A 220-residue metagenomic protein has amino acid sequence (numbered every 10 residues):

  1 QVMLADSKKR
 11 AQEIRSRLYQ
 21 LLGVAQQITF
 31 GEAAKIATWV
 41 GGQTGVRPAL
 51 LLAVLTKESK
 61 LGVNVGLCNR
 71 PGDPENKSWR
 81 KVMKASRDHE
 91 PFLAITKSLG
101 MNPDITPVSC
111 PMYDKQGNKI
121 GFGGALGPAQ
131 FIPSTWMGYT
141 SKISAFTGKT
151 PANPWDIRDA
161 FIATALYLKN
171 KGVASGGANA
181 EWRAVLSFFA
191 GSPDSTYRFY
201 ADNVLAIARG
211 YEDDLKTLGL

Functional and structural regions predicted by a protein language model:
Q1-S7, A11-I14, L18-L21: Amphipathic alpha-helical coiled-coil segments
Y19-L220: Catalytic glycan-binding domains that act on GlcNAc-containing polysaccharides
